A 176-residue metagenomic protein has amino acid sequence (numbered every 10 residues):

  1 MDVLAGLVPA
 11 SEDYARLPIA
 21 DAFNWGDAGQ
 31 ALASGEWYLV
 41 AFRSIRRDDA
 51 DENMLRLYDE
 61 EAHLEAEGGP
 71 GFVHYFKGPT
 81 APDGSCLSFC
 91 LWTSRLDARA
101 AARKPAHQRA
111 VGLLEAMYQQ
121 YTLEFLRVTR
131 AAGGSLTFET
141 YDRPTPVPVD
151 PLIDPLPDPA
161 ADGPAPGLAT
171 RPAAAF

Functional and structural regions predicted by a protein language model:
M1-A15, A31, G69, R95-E124: An amphipathic, aromatic/His-enriched active-site/gating alpha helix that lines ligand/cofactor pockets
M1-G78, R127-F176: Short S/T/G/P-rich N-terminal loop/turn motif that feeds into the first structured element of a domain
Y38, C86, Q119-Y121: Generic beta-strand structural signal
V40-R43, Y75-K104: Short, well-ordered beta-strand segments in beta-rich or mixed alpha/beta enzyme and ligand-binding folds
N53-L57, S88-C90, A101-R103, E115-A116 (+2 more regions): Surface-exposed beta-strand edges and their flanking turn/coil or helix-capping segments
Y58-A62, L87-S88, D97, A106-A110: Short, hydrophobic/aromatic alpha-helical segments in well-folded domains
